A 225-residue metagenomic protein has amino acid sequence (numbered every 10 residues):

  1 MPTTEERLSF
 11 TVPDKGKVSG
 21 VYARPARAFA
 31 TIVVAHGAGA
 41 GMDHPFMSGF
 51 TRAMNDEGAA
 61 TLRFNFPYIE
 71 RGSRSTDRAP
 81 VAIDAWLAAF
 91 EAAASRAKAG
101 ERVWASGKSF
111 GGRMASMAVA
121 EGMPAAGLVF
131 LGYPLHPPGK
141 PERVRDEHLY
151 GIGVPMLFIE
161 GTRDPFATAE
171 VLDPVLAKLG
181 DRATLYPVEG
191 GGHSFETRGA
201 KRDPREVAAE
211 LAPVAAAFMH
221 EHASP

Functional and structural regions predicted by a protein language model:
R7-V103, S194-D203, S224: Serine-hydrolase catalytic machinery in alpha/beta-hydrolase-like enzymes
V33-G37, G132, E160: The conserved beta1-alpha1 loop
W86-V154: Primarily recognizes the serine-hydrolase "nucleophile elbow" in alpha/beta-hydrolase and SGNH/GDSL folds
Y150-M156, L179-A183: Short, proline-enriched alpha-helix->beta-strand connector loops that line the catalytic pocket of alpha/beta-hydrolase
I152-G153, F158-E160, D164, V188: Short beta-strand/loop motif that positions the catalytic acidic residue of the alpha/beta-hydrolase fold
P165-V171: Conserved alpha/beta-hydrolase "acid-adjacent" motif
K178-E196: Catalytic histidine neighborhood in serine/cysteine hydrolases with alpha/beta-hydrolase-type architecture
G191, A200-P225: Catalytic active-site module of serine/aspartate enzymes centered on a nucleophile-bearing elbow/loop
